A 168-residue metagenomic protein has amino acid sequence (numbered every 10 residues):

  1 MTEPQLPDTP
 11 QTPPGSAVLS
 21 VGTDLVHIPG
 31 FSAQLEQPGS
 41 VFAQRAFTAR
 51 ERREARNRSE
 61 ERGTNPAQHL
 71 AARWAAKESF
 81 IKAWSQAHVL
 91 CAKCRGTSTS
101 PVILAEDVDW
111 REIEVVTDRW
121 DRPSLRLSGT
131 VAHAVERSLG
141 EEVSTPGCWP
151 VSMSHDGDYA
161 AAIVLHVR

Functional and structural regions predicted by a protein language model:
T2-R168: Core catalytic alpha/beta fold that binds nucleotide/phospho-ligands
